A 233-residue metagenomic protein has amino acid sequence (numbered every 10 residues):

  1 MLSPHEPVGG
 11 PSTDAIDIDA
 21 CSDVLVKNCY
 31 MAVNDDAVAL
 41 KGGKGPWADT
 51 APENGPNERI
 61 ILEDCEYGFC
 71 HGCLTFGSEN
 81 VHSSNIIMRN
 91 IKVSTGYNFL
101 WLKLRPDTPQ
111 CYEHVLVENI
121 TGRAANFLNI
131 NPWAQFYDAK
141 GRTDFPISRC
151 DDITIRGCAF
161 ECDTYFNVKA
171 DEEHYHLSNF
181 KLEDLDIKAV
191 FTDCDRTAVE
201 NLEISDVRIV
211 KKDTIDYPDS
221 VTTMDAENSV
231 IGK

Functional and structural regions predicted by a protein language model:
M1-K233: Extracellular/periplasmic carbohydrate-active domains that bind, remodel, or depolymerize complex polysaccharides
